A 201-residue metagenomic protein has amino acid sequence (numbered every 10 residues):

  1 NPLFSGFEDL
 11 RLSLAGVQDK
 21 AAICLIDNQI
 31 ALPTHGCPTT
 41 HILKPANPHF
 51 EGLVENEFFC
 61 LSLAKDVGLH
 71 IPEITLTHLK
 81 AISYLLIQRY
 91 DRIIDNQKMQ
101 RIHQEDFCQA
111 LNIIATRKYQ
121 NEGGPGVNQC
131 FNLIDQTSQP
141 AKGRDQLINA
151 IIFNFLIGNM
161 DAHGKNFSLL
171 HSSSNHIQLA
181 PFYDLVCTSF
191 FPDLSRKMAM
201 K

Functional and structural regions predicted by a protein language model:
N1-K201: Phosphate/dinucleotide-binding and metal-coordinating scaffold of catalytic cores in nucleotide-dependent enzymes
